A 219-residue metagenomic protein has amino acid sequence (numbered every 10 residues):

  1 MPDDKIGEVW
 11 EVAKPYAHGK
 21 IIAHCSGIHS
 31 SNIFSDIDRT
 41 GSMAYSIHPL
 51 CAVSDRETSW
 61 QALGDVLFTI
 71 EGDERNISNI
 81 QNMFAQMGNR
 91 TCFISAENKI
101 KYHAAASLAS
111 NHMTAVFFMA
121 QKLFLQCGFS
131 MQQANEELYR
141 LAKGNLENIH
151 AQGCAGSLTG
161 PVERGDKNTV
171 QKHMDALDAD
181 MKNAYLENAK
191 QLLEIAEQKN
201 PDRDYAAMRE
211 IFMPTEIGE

Functional and structural regions predicted by a protein language model:
M1-T58: Rossmann-like NAD(P)(H) cofactor-binding subdomain of soluble oxidoreductases
D4-K5, H29, R75, A115 (+1 more regions): Short alpha-helical
R39-G41, T58-A151, A207, F212-M213: Internal alpha-helical scaffold of NAD(P)-dependent oxidoreductase catalytic cores
D55-T58, K99, E163, K167: Short capping/connector residues at structural and topological boundaries
E147-D204: Interdomain hinge/lid region at the active-site interface of Rossmann-like NAD(P)-dependent oxidoreductases
P201-E219: Short, basic/aromatic-enriched C-terminal tail that caps enzymatic domains
